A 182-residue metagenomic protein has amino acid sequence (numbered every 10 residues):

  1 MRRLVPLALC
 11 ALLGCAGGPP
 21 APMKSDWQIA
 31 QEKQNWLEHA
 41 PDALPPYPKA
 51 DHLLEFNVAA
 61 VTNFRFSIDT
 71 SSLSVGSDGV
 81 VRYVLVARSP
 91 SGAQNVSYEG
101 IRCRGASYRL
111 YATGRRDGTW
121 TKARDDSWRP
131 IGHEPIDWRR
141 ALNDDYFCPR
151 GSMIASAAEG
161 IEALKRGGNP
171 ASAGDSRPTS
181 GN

Functional and structural regions predicted by a protein language model:
L4, Y47-A50, F56-V61, S71 (+5 more regions): Surface-exposed loop/turn and secondary-structure junction residues enriched for glycine/proline
L4-L13: Sec-dependent N-terminal signal peptides
C15-G17: N-terminal Sec signal peptide cleavage junction
P19-Y98: N-terminal secretory signal peptides
P20-P22, K33, R109, S152-A157: Secreted/processed peptides and extracellular or luminal domains of membrane proteins
S91-M153: An exposed acidic His-Trp-rich patch
G151-N182: Long, solvent-exposed, polar/charged low-complexity segments
